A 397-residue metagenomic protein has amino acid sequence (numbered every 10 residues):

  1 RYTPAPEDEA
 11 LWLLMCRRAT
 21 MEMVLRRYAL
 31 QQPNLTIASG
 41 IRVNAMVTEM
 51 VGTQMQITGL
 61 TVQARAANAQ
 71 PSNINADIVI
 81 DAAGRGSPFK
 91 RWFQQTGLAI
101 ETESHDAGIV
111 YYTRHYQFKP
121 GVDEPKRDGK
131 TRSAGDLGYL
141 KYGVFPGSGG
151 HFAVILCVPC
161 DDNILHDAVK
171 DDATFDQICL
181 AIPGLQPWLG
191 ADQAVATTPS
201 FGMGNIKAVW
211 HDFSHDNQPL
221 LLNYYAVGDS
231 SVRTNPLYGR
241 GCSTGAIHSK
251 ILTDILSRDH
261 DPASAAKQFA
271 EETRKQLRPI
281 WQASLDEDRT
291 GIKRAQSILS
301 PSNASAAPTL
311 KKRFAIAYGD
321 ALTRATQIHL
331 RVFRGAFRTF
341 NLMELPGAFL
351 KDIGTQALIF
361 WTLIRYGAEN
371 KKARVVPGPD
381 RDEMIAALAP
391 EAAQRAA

Functional and structural regions predicted by a protein language model:
Y2-R18, E22, I57-G59, C157-D161: Helix-loop-beta segment of a Rossmann-like dinucleotide-binding subdomain
D8-R27, A38, A82, P88 (+1 more regions): Short beta-strand to alpha-helix junction loop
E9, L13, R17, P71 (+6 more regions): Conserved aromatic-histidine-acidic binding/catalytic patches
M21, G241-H248, F314, Y318: Catalytic-loop motifs flanking and including active-site residues across diverse enzymes
Y28-Q31, A82, Q95, I251 (+1 more regions): Active-site catalytic microenvironments for nucleophilic, acid-base chemistry
Q32-A181: Predominantly flavin-linked oxidoreductase catalytic cores and closely associated redox partners
G150, D162-A283: FAD/FMN-dependent oxidoreductases across multiple families
T253-A397: C-terminal helical "tail/cap" subdomain of flavin- and related membrane-associated enzymes
